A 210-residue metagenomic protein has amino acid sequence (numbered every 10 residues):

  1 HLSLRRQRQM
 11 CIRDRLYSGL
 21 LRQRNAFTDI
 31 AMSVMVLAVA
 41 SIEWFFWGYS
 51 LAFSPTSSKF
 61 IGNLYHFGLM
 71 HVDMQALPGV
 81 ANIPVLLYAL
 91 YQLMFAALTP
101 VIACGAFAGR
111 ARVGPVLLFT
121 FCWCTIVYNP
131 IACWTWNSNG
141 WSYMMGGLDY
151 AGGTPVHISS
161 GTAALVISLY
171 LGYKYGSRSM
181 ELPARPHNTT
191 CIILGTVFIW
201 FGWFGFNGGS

Functional and structural regions predicted by a protein language model:
H1-R8, I12: Single conserved hydrophobic/aromatic residue that forms the stacking wall/gate of nucleotide- or nucleobase-binding
R5, Q75-A96, T154-S159: Hydrophobic alpha-helical transmembrane segments
R5-R6, A38-V39, W47: N-terminal zymogen propeptides
Q23-V39: Loop-to-helix transition at the N-terminal end of transmembrane alpha-helices
I42-I83, V101-R110, P130-Y143, G208: Transmembrane alpha-helix boundary signature
Y91-G208: Glycine-rich, mobile lid/loop segments that gate access to catalytic sites or pores
